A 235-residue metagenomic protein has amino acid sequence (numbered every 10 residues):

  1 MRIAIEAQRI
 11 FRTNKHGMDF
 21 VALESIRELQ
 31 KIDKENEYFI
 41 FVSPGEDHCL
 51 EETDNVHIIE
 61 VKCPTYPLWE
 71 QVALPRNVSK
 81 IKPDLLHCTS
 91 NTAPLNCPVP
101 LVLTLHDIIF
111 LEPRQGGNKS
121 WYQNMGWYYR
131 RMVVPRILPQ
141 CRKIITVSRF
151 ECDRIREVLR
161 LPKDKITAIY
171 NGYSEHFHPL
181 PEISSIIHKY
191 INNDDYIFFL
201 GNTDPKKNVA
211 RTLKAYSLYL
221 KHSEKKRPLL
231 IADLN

Functional and structural regions predicted by a protein language model:
M1-N235: Carbohydrate transferase catalytic cores enriched for Leloir-type hexosyltransferases
